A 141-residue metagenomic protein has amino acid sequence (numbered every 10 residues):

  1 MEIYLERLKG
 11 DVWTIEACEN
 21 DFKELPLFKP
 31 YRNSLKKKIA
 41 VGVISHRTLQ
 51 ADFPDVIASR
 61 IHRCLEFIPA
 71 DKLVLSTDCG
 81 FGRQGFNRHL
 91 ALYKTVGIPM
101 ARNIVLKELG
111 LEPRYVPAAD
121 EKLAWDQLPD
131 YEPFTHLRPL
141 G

Functional and structural regions predicted by a protein language model:
M1-G141: Domain-level signal for soluble alpha/beta catalytic cores
